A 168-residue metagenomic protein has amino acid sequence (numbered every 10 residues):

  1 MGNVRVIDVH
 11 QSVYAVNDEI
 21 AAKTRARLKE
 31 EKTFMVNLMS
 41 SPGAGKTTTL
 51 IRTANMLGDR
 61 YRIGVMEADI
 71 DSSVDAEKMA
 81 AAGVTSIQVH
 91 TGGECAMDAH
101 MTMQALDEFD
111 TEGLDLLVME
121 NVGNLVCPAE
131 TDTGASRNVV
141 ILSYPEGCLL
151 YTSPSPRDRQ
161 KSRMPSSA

Functional and structural regions predicted by a protein language model:
V4, H10-E19, T33, T53-A129: Nucleotide-state-sensitive switch-loop elements of NTP-binding domains
R25-G58, I63: Walker A (P-loop) phosphate-binding motif
L38, V89-H90, V140-Y144, R163: Conserved beta-strand segments of the P-loop GTPase G domain that flank and frequently precede/overlap
S41, V122-L125, Y144-G147: Short glycine-rich anion-binding loops that position phosphate/pyrophosphate groups of nucleotides and phosphorylated
S86, L117, N138-V139, S153 (+1 more regions): Short, well-ordered beta-strand core segments
A135-L150: Conserved Switch II/interswitch segment of TRAFAC-class P-loop GTPases
Y151-D158: Conserved small/polar residues in nucleotide/adenosyl-binding loops
M164-A168: Hydrophobic alpha-helical segments, chiefly the membrane-spanning helices and signal/signal-anchor peptides
